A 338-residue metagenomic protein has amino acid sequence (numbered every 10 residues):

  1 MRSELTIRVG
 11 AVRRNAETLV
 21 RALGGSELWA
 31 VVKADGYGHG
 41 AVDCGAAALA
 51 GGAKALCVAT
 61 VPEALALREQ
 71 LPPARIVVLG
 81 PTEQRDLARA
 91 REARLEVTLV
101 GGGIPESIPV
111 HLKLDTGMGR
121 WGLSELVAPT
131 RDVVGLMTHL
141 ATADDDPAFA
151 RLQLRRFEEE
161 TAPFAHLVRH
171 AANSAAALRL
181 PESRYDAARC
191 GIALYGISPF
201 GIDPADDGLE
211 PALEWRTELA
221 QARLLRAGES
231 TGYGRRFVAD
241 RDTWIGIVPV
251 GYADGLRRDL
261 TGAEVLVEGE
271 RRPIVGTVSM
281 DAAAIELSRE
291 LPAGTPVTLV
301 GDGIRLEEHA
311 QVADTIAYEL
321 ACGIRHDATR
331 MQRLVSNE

Functional and structural regions predicted by a protein language model:
R2-A16, R21, D35, E63 (+4 more regions): Active-site anion/phosphate-binding pocket segments in diverse small-molecule metabolic enzymes
S3-R14, G24-H170, R184: Active-site-proximal beta-alpha core segment in soluble small-molecule metabolic enzymes
